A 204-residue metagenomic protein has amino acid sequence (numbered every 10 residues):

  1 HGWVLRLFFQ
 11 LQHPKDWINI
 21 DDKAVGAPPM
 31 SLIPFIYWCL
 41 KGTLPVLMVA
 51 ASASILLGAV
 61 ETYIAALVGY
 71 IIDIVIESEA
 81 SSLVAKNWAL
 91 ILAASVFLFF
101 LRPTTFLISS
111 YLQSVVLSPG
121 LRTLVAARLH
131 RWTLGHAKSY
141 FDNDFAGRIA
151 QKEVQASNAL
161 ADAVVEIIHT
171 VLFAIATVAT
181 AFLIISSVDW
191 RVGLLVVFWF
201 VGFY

Functional and structural regions predicted by a protein language model:
H1-E61, I76-A94, S109-L117, V125 (+3 more regions): Membrane-integrated ABC transporters
L11, V46, L107, K138 (+2 more regions): Amphipathic alpha-helical interaction segments
W17-P29, V60-D73, L98-D142, A146 (+4 more regions): Juxtamembrane helix-loop junctions of ABC transporter transmembrane domains
Y37, V60-Y63, L67, T105 (+3 more regions): Residue-level signal for alpha-helical transmembrane segments in multi-pass membrane proteins
G42, V46-L56, S95, H169-Y204: Transmembrane helices of ABC transporter permease
Y70-A94, F182-L195: Membrane-interface helix-capping segments at transmembrane helix termini in multi-pass transporters
I91-F106, F200-Y204: Hydrophobic alpha-helical segments in the permease module
